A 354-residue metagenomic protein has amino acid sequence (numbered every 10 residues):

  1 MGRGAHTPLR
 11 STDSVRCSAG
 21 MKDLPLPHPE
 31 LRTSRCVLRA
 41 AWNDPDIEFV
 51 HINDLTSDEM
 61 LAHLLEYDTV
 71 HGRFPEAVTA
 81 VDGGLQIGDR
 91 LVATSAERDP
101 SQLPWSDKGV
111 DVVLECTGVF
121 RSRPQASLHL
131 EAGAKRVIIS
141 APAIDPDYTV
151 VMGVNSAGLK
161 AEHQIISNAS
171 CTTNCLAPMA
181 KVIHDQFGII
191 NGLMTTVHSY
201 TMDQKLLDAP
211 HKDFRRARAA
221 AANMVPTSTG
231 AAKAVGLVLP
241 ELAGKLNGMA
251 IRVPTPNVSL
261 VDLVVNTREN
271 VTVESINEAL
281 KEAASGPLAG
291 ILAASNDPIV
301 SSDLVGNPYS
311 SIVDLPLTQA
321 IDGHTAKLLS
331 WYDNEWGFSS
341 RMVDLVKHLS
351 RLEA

Functional and structural regions predicted by a protein language model:
M1-A217, A320, D344, R351-E353: N-terminal Rossmann-like NAD(P) cofactor-binding subdomain of oxidoreductases, focused on the glycine-rich
A19, G248, L260, V264-A354: C-terminal active-site/capping subdomain that shapes the small-molecule cofactor and substrate pocket of enzyme
D23, E162-H163, A219-A221, V258-D262 (+1 more regions): Short, solvent-exposed beta-strand edge segments and adjacent coil->beta transition regions
R32, E59, K108, P124 (+12 more regions): Conserved active-site and cofactor/substrate-binding residues in soluble primary-metabolism enzymes
L85, V150-M152, I165, L207 (+5 more regions): Short clusters of hydrophobic/aromatic residues that line enzyme substrate/ligand-binding pockets
V92-T94, L246, L328: Generic structural signal for residues in well-ordered beta-strands
T117, F187, L239-P240, T267 (+1 more regions): A broad structural signal for alpha-helix termini and local helix breaks/kinks
G188-A250, P256: Catalytic core of tubulin tyrosine ligase-like
